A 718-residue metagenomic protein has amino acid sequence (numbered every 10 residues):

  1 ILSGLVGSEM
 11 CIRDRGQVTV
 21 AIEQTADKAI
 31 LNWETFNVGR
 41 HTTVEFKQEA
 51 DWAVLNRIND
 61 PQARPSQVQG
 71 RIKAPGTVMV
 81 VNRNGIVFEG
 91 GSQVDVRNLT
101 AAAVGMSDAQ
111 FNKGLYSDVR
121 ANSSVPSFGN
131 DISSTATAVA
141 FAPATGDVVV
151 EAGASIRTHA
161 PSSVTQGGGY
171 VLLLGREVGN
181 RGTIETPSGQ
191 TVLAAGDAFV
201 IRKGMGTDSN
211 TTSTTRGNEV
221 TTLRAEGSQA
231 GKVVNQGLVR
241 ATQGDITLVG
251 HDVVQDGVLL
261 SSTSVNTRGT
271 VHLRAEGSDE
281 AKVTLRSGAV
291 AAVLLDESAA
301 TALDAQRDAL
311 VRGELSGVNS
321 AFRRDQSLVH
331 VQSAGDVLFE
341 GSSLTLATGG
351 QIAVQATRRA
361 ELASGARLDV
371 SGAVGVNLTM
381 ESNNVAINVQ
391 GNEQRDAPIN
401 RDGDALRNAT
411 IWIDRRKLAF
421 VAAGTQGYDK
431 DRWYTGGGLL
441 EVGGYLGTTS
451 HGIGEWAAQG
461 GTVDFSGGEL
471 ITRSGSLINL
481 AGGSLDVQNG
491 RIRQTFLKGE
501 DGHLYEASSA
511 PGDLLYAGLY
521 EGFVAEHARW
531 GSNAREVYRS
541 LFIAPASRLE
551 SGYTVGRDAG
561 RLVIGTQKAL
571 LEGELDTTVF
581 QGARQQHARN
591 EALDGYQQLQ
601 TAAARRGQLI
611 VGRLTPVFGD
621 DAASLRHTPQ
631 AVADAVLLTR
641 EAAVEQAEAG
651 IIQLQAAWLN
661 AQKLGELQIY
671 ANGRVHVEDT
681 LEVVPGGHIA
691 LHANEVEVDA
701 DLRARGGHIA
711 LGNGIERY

Functional and structural regions predicted by a protein language model:
I1-S3, G7-Y718: Extracellular and secretory-pathway beta-repeat/beta-biased strand scaffolds
